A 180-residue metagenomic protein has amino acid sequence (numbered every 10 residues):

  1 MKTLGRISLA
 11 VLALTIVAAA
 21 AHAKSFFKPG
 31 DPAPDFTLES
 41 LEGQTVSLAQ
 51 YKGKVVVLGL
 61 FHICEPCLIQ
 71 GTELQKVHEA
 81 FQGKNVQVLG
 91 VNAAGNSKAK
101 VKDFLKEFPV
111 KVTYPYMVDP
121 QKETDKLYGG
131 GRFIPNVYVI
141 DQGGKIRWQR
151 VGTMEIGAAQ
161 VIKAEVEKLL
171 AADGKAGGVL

Functional and structural regions predicted by a protein language model:
G5, V11-D35, D103, A176-L180: N-proximal helix/coil linker or "cap" segments that precede and/or mark the start of modular domains
A33-P34, V55, I134-N136: Short loop/turn microsegments at loop-to-beta-strand junctions
F36-V56: A short beta-strand-turn-helix
T45, P66, K145-I146: Hydrophobic "anchor" residues
V57-F61, G90-N92: Structural cue for short, hydrophobic secondary-structure segments
G59-K76: Conserved redox-active cysteine motifs that mediate thiol-disulfide chemistry, especially di-cysteine Cys-X(1-2)-Cys
L89, K102-N136, I140-Q142: Short, internal strand/loop/helix patches that form the active-site neighborhood or redox-interaction surface
N136-L180: Thiol-/selenol-based redox modules, centered on thioredoxin-like and closely related oxidoreductase domains
